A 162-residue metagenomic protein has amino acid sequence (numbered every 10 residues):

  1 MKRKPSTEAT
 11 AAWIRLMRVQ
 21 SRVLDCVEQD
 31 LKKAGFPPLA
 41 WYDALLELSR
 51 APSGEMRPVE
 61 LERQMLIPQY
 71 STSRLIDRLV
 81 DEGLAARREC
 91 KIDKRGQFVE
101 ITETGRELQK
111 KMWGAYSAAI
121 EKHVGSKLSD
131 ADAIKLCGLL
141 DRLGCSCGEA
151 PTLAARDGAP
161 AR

Functional and structural regions predicted by a protein language model:
M1-A34, R162: N-terminal leader segment of winged-helix/HTH proteins
M1-P5, D130-R162: C-terminal regulatory/oligomerization modules of transcriptional regulators
E8, A12, A40-W41, T104 (+1 more regions): N-terminal positioning helix adjacent to the helix-turn-helix/winged-helix DNA-binding module
V23, V27-D30, M65, L108-K127 (+1 more regions): Alpha-helical linker/hinge and terminal dimerization helices associated with HTH transcriptional regulators
C26-P68, T152-D157: N-terminal helix-turn-helix DNA-binding core of bacterial DNA-binding proteins
P58, I76-D77: Short, hydrophobic-biased segments on the C-terminal half of alpha helices that form "recognition helices"
D77-K135: Charged, amphipathic alpha-helical coiled-coil/dimerization segments
